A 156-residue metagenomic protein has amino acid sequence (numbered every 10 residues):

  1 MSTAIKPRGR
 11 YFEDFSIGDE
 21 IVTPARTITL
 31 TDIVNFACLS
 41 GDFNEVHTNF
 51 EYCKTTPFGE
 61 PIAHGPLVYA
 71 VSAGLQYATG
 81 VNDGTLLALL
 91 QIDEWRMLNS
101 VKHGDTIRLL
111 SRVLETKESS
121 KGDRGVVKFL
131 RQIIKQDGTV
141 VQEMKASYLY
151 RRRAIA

Functional and structural regions predicted by a protein language model:
M1-I17, M97-A156: HotDog/MaoC-like acyl-thioester-processing domains
S2-A63, Y77, R152: Catalytic strand-loop segment that frames the active site of acyl-thioester-processing enzymes
I17-D19, P24, D32, D42 (+3 more regions): A generic structural signal for short beta-strands and their flanking turns/coil linkers
V22, V34, V46, V68-V71 (+5 more regions): Extended aliphatic helical segments
D42-F43, N49-E51, P66, G74-L75 (+3 more regions): Short, surface-exposed, polar/charged, turn-prone segments marking secondary-structure boundaries
K54-A63, L67-E115: Hydrophobic beta-strand-centered segment that forms part of the acyl-chain substrate-binding groove
